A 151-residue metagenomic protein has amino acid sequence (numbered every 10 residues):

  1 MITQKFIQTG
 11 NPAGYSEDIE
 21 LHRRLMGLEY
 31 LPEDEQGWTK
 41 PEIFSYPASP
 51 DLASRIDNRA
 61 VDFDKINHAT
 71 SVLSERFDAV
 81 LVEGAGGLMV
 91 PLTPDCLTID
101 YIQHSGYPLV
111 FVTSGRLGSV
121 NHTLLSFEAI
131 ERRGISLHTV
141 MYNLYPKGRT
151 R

Functional and structural regions predicted by a protein language model:
M1-A60, S71-V72: N-terminal phosphate/diphosphate-binding loop that engages ATP/GTP or pyrophosphate donors across diverse enzyme folds
K5, D34-P41, D64-A69, T93-I99 (+1 more regions): Short low-complexity stretches enriched in small and charged residues
F6, F44-Y46, F63, F77 (+3 more regions): Phenylalanine-focused residue identity feature
G10, S45-P47, D51, R55 (+4 more regions): Surface-exposed loop/turn and secondary-structure junction residues enriched for glycine/proline
A13, E17, I43, V61-H68 (+3 more regions): Conserved active-site and cofactor/substrate-binding residues in soluble primary-metabolism enzymes
E20, R24, D64, H68-R76 (+4 more regions): Replace "anionic and nucleotidyl ligands
S49-L92: Phosphate-binding/switch loop-helix module in NTP-utilizing enzymes
A79, G84-R151: Conserved catalytic-core segment of NTP-binding enzymes
